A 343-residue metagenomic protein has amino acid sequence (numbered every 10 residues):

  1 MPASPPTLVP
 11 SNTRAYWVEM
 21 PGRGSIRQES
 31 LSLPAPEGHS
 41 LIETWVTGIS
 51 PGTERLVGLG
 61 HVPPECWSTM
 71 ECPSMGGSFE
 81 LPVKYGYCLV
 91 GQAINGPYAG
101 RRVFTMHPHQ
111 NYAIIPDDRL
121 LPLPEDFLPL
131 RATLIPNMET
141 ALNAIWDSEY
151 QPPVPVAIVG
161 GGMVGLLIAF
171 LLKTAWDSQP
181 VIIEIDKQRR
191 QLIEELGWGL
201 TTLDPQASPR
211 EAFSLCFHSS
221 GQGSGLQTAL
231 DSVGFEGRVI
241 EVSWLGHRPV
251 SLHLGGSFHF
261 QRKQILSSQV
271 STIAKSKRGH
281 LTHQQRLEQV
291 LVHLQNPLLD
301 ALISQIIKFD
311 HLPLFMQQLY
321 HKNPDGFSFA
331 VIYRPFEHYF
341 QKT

Functional and structural regions predicted by a protein language model:
T7-S11, L281-T343: C-terminal hydrophobic helical "lid"/dimerization subdomain of Rossmann-like NAD(P)H-dependent oxidoreductases
L33-I49, V57-H107: Glycine-rich beta-strand-centered segment in the early N-terminal region that forms part of a ligand/cofactor-binding
G86-P152: Glycine/serine-rich phosphate-binding loop and adjoining beta1-alpha1 elements at the start of nucleotide-handling
R131-L203: Mid-domain Rossmann-like dinucleotide-binding core that forms the NAD(H)/NADP(H) cofactor-binding site
D186-R189, G223, G246: Helix N-cap at the beta1-alpha1 junction of Rossmann-like dinucleotide-binding domains, i.e., the first residues
G199-Q206, I306-H311: Short acidic-hydrophobic, aromatic-tinged amphipathic segments that line or gate anion-handling sites
S208-C216: A short acidic, Gly/Pro-enriched loop at the edge of an enzyme's catalytic core that lines a small-molecule cofactor
Q227-L291, Y333-T343: Glycine-rich phosphate-binding loop and adjacent beta-alpha segment of Rossmann(oid) nucleotide-cofactor-binding
